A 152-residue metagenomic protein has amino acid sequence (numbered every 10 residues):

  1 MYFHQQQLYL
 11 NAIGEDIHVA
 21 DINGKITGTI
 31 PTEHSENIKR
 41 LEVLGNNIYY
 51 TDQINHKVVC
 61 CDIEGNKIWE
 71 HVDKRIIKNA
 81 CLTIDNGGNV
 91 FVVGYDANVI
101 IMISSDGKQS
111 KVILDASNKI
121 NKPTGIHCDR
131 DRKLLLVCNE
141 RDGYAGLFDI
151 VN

Functional and structural regions predicted by a protein language model:
M1-G14, E33-I54, K74-N89, A97 (+1 more regions): Beta-rich, blade/repeat-based domains predominating in secreted/periplasmic proteins but also intracellular
D16-H18, H56-V58, N98-I101, G143-A145: Structural signal for beta-propeller blades
A20, C61, I84, I103 (+1 more regions): Hydrophobic alpha-helical segments, especially N-terminal targeting/anchoring helices
D21-K25, D62-N66, S104-K108, V151: Short loop/turn segments that connect beta-strands within beta-propeller blades
K25-E33, N66-V72, Q109-A116: A short beta-strand motif characteristic of beta-propeller blades
G28, N37-K39, T51-W69: Histidine/lysine/aspartate-rich catalytic loop segments that bind and position anionic ligands
F91-V93, I101-M102, K111-I113, G125-H127 (+1 more regions): Conserved active-site loop/cleft motifs that coordinate metal ions or position small ligands
I120-N152: Blade-level signature of beta-propeller repeat domains, shared across WD40, Kelch, NHL, RCC1 and BNR/Asp-box propellers
